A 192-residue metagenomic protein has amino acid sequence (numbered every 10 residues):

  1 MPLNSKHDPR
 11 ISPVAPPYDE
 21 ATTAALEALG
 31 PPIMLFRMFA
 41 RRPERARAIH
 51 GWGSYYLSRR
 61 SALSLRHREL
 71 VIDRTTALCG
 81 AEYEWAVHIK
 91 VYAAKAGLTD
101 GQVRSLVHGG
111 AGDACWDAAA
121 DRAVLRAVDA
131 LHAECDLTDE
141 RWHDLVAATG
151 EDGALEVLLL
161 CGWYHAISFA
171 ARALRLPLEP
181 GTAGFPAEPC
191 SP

Functional and structural regions predicted by a protein language model:
M1-L65, K90, P189-P192: Mobile cap/lid helix-loop segments that border enzyme active or cofactor-binding sites and regulate substrate access
P32-M38, L65-C79, G153-L158: Alpha-helical scaffold segments that form or flank carboxylate-/histidine-based iron centers
A46, T75-E82, V124, V128-L131 (+2 more regions): Alpha-helical transition-metal enzyme core signature, strongest for iron centers
Y55, A77-L78, G109-A114, E134 (+2 more regions): A short structural micro-motif
L63, R68-G101: Conserved alpha-helical segments that form or flank metal/cofactor-binding pockets of metalloenzymes
A93-D117: Histidine/lysine/aspartate-rich catalytic loop segments that bind and position anionic ligands
C115-L158: Acidic/histidine-rich alpha-helical segments that form the ligand environment of transition-metal centers
D144-V146, G162-W163, A170-P192: Acidic, carboxylate-rich catalytic segments that either coordinate divalent cations
